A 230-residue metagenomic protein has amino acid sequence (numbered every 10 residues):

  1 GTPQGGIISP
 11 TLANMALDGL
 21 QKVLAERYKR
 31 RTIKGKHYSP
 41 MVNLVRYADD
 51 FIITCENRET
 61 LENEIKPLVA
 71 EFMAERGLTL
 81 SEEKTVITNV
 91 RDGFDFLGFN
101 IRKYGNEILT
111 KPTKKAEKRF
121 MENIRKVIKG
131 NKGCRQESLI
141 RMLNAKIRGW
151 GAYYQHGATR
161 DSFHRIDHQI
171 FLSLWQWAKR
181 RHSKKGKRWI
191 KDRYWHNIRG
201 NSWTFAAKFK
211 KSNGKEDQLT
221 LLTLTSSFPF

Functional and structural regions predicted by a protein language model:
G1-F230: Non-catalytic terminal/accessory segments
